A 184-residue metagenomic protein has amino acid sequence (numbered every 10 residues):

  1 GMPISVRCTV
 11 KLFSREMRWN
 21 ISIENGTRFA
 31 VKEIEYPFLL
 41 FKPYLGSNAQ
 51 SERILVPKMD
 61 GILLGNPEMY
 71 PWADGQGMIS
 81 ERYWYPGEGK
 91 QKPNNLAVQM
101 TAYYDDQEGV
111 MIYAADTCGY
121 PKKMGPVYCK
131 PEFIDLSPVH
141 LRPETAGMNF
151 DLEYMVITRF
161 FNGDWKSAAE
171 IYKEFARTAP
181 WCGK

Functional and structural regions predicted by a protein language model:
G1-K184: Carbohydrate-recognition beta-sandwich/jelly-roll modules in extracellular/periplasmic carbohydrate-active proteins
